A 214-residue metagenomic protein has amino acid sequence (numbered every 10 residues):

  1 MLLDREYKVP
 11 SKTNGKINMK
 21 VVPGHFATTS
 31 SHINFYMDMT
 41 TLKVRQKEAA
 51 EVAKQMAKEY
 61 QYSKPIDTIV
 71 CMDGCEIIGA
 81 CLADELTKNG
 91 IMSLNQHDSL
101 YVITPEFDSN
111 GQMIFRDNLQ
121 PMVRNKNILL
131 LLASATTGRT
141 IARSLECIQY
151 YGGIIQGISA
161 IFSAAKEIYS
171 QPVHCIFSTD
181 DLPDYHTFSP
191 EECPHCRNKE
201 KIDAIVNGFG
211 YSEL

Functional and structural regions predicted by a protein language model:
M1-P65, G208-L214: Active-site-facing substrate-recognition patch
M1-V9, T13, L145-L214: PRPP-dependent phosphoribosyltransferase catalytic core
K58, D84, K88, E146 (+1 more regions): Short, well-ordered alpha-helices that flank and scaffold nucleotide-derived cofactor binding pockets
S63-C75: Short glycine-rich phosphate-binding loop at a beta-alpha junction
I66-D67, K126, Q156: Conserved acidic residues
C71, L130-L131: Hydrophobic Val/Ile/Leu positions in short beta-strands of Rossmann-like dinucleotide-binding domains
E76-L129, T136-R139, P190: Short, glycine/charge-rich flexible loops or terminal/linker lids adjacent to PRPP-binding catalytic cores
A135-S144, I148: A phosphate-binding catalytic loop at a beta-strand-loop-alpha-helix junction that coordinates phosphoryl groups
